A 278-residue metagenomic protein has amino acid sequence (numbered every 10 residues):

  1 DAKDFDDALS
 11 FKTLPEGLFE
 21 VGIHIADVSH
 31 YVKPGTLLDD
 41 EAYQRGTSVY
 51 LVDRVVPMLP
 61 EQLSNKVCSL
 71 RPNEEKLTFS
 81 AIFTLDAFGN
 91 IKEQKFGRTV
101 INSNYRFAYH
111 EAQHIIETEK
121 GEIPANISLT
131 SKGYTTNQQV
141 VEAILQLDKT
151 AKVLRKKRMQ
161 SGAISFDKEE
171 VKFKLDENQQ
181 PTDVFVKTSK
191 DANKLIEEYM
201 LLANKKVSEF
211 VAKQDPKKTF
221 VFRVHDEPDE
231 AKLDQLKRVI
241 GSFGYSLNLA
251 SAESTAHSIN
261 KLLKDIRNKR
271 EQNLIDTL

Functional and structural regions predicted by a protein language model:
D1-L278: Electropositive polyanion-binding surfaces
